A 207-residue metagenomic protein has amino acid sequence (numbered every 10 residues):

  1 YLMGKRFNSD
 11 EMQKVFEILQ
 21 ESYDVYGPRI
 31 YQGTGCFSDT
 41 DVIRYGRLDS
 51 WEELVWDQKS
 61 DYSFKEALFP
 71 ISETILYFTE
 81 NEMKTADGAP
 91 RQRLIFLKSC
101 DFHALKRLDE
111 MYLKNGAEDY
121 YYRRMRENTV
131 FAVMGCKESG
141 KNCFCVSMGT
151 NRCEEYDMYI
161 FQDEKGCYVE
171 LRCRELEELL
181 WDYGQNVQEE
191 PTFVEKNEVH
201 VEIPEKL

Functional and structural regions predicted by a protein language model:
L2-L207: Iron-sulfur-associated redox domains of electron-transfer enzymes in respiratory and anaerobic energy metabolism
